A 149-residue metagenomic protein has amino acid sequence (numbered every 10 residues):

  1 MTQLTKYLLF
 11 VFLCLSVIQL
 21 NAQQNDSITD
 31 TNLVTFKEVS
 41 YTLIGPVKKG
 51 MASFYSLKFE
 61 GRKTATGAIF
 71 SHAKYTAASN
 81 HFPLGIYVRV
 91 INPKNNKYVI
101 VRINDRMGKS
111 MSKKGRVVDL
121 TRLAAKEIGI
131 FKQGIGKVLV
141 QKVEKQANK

Functional and structural regions predicted by a protein language model:
T2-Y7, N21-K149: Secreted/periplasmic proteins
L8-S16: Bacterial N-terminal signal peptides
